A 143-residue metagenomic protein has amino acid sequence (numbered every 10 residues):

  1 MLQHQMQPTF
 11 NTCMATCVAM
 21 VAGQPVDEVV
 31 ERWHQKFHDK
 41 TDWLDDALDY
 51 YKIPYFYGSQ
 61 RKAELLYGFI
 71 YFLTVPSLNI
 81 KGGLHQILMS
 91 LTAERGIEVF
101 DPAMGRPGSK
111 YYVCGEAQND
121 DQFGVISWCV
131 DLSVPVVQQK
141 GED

Functional and structural regions predicted by a protein language model:
M1-D42, D46-Y51, G141-D143: Active-site nucleophile-adjacent alpha helix/oxyanion-hole segment immediately C-terminal to the catalytic cysteine
V26-G124: Conserved active-site-adjacent core of cysteine acyl-enzyme catalytic domains
Q118-D143: Charged phosphate-binding loop/patch that engages nucleotide di/tri-phosphates or the phosphate backbone of nucleic
